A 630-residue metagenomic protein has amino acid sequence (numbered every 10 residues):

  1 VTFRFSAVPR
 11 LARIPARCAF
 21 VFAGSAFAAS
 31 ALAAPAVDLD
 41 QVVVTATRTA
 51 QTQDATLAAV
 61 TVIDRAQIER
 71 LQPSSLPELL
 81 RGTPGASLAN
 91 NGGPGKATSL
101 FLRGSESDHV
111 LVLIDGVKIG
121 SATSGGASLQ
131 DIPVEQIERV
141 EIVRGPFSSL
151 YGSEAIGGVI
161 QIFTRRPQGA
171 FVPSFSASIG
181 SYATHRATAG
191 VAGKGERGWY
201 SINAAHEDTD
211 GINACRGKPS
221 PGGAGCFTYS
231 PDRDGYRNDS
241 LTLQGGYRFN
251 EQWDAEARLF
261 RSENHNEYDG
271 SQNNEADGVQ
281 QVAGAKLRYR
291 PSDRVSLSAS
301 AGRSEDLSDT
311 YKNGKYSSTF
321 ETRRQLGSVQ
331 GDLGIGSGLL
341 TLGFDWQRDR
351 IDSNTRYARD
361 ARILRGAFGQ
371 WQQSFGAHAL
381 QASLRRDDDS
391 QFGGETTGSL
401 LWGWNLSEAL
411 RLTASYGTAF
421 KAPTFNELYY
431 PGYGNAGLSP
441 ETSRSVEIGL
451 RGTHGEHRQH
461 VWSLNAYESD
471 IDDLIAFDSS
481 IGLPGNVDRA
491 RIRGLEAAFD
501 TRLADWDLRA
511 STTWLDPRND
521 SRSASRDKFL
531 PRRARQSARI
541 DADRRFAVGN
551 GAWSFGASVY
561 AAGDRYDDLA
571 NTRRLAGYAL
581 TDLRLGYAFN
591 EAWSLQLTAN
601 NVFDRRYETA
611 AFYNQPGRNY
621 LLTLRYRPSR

Functional and structural regions predicted by a protein language model:
T2, A7, A192, R248 (+3 more regions): Conserved C-terminal beta-signal and adjacent last beta-strands/turns of outer-membrane beta-barrel proteins
L39-L71, S99, S107: N-terminal periplasmic "start-of-domain" segments of outer-membrane beta-barrel proteins
P77, R81-S121, E138: Extracytoplasmic beta-strand/coil segments of soluble accessory domains associated with Gram-negative outer-membrane
V117-R144: Short acidic/polar hinge/loop motifs at secondary-structure boundaries that mediate gating or recognition
S148-S149, Q161, Q168-A170, S176-S178 (+2 more regions): Periplasmic-side early beta-strands and strand-to-turn transitions of outer-membrane beta-barrels
N250, S292, A301, S337-T341 (+4 more regions): Structural signature of Gram-negative outer-membrane beta-barrels, strongest in the C-terminal barrel of TonB-dependent
N273-R290, F320-Q325, S390-Q391, N405 (+6 more regions): Outer-membrane beta-barrel signature, preferentially recognizing the C-terminal barrel domain of Gram-negative
S337, S374-A379, W462, A466-D470 (+3 more regions): Gram-negative outer-membrane beta-barrel transporters
